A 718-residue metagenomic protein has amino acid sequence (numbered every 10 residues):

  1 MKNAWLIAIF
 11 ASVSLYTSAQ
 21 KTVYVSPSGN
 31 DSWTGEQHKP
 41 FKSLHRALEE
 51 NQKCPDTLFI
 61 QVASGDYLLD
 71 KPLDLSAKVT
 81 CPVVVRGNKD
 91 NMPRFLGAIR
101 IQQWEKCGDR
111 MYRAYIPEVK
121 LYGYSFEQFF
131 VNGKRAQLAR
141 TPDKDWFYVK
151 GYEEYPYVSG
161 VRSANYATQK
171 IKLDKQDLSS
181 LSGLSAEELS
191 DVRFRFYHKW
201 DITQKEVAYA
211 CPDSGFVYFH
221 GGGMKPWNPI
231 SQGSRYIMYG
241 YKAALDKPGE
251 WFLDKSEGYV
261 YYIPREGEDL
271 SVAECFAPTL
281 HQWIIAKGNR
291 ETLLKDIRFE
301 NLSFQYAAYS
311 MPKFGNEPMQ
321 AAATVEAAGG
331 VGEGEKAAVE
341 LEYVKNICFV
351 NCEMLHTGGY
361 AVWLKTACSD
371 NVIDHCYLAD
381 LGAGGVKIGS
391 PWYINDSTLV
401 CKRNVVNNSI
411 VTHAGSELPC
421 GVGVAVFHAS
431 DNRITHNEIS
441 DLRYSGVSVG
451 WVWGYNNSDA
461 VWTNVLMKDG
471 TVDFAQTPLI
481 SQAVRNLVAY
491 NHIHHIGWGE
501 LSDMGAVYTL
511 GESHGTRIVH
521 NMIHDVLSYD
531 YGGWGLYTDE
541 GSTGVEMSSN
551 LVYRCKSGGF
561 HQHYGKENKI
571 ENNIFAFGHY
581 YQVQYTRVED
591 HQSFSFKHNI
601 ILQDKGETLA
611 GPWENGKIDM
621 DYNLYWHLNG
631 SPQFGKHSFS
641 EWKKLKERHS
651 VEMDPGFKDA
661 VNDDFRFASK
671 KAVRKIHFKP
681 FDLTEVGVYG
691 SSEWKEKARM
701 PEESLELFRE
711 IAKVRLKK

Functional and structural regions predicted by a protein language model:
M1-K21: Bacterial Sec-dependent N-terminal signal peptides
K21, L58, G65, K71 (+22 more regions): The right-handed parallel beta-helix/beta-solenoid scaffold, focusing on the short coil/turn and N-cap positions
Y24-E353, I394-D396, V651, D663-K717: Extracellular polysaccharide-degrading/modifying enzymes targeting complex plant/algal/animal polysaccharides
Q61, L68, D74, V84-R86 (+21 more regions): Extracellular beta-strand solenoid repeats
D70-V84, E546-N662: Predominantly extracellular beta-rich ligand-binding scaffolds that present long acidic/polar faces for carbohydrate
K71-P72, H281, A308-F314, K336 (+12 more regions): Short glycine/acidic-rich loop motifs that flank beta-strands on beta-rich extracellular proteins
K295-Y306, K345-G359, C368-A383, D396-G415 (+10 more regions): Right-handed parallel beta-helix
F314-A323, V331, H356, K365-D370 (+2 more regions): N-terminal catalytic cores of secreted or lumenal carbohydrate-active enzymes
